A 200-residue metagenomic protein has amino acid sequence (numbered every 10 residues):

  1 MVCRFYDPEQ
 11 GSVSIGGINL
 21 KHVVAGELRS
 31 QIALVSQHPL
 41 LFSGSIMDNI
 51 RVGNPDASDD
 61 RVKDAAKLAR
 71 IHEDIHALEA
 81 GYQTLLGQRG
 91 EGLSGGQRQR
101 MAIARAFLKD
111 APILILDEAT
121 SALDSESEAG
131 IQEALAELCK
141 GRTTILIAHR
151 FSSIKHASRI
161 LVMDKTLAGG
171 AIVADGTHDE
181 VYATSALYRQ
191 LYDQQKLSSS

Functional and structural regions predicted by a protein language model:
M1-F5, G26-L41, I46-R51, D56 (+2 more regions): ABC-family ATPase nucleotide-binding domain "signature/switch" substructure
R4-D7, S14, R70, L191 (+1 more regions): Glycine-centered secondary-structure boundary/capping sites
E9-S12, G169: Conserved coupling/switch loops of ABC nucleotide-binding domains, chiefly the family-specific signature
G11-I18, L28: Conserved ABC transporter NBD signature motif
I75: Nucleotide-activated donor-binding/catalytic signature segment of Leloir-type glycosyltransferases, i.e., the conserved
A183-S200: C-terminal boundary and immediately downstream tail of ABC-type ATPase nucleotide-binding domains
